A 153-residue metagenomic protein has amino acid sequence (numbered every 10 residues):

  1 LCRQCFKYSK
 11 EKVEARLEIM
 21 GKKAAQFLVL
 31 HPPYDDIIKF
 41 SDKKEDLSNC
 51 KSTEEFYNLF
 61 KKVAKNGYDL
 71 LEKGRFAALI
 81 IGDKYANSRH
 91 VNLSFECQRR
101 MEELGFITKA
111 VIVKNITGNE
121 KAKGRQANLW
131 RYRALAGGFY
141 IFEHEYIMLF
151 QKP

Functional and structural regions predicted by a protein language model:
L1-P153: Class I S-adenosyl-L-methionine-dependent methyltransferase catalytic core
